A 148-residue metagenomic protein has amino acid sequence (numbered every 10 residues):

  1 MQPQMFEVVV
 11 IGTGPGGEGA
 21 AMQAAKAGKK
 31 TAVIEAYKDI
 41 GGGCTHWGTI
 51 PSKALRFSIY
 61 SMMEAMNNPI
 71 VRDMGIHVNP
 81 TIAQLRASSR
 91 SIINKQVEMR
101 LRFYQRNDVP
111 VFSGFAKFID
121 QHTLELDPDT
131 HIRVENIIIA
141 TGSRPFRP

Functional and structural regions predicted by a protein language model:
Q2-F6, Q23-K29, E35-P148: Glycine-rich flavin
G12-P15: Glycine-rich Rossmann-fold phosphate-binding loop(s) that bind the pyrophosphate of adenine dinucleotide cofactors
E18: Residues forming the Rossmann-fold NAD(P)(H) cofactor-binding site
